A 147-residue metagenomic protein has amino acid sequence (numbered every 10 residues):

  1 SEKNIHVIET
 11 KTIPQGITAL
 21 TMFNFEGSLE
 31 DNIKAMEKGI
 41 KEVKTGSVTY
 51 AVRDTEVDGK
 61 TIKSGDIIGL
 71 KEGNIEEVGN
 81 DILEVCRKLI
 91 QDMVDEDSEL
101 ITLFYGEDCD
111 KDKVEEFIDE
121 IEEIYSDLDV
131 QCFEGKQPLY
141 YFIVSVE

Functional and structural regions predicted by a protein language model:
S1-E147: N-terminal loops that bind phosphate or other acidic moieties and the adjacent beta-alpha structural core
